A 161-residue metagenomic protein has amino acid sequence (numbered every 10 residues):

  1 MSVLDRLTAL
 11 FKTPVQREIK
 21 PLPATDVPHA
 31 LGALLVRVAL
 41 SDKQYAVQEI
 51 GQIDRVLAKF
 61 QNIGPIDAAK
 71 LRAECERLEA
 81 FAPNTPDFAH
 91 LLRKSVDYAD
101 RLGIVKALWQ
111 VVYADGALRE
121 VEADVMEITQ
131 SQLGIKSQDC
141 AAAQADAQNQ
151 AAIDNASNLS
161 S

Functional and structural regions predicted by a protein language model:
M1-R37, S41, A46-S161: Small-residue-enriched hydrophobic alpha-helices in membranes
